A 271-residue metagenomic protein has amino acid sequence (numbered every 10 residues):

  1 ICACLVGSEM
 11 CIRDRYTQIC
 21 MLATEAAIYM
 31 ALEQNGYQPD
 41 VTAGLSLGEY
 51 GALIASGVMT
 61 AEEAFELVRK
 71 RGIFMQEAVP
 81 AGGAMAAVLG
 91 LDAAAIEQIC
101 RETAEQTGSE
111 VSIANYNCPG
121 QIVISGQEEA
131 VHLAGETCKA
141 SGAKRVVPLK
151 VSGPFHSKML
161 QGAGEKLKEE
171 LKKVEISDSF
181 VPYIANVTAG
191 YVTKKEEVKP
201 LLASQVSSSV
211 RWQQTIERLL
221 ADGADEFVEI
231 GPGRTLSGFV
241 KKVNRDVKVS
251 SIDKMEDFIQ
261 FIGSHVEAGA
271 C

Functional and structural regions predicted by a protein language model:
I1-G7, I12: Single conserved hydrophobic/aromatic residue that forms the stacking wall/gate of nucleotide- or nucleobase-binding
R13-T24: Short, structured active-site "lid" loops
T17, V41-L47: Active-site nucleophile and cofactor-binding loops and adjacent substrate-binding regions of central metabolic enzymes
T17-I19, P154, S209: Glycine-rich phosphate/pyrophosphate-binding beta-alpha loops
T24-T42, V206-C271: Flexible, low-complexity segments
E25, G48, V88, I124 (+4 more regions): Conserved small-residue
L45-I54, V58-M59: Glycine-rich nucleophile elbow surrounding the catalytic serine of serine-hydrolase chemistry
S56-S207: Alpha/beta catalytic cores of group-transfer enzymes, especially the acyltransferase/condensing modules of polyketide
